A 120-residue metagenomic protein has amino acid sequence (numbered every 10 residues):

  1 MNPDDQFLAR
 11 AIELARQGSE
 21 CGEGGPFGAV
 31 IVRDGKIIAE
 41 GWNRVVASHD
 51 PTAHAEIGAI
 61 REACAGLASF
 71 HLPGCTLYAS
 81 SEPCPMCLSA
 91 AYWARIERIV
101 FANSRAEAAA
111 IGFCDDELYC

Functional and structural regions predicted by a protein language model:
M1-C21: Short, basic/aromatic recognition patches
D4, L8, F27-G28, E56: Alpha-helical structural signal
E23-F27, P73: Short, basic and Ser/Thr-rich N-terminal targeting/leader segments
P26-G35: Short beta-strand scaffold segments in enzyme catalytic cores
A39-C120: Zn2+-dependent cytidine deaminase-like catalytic core
